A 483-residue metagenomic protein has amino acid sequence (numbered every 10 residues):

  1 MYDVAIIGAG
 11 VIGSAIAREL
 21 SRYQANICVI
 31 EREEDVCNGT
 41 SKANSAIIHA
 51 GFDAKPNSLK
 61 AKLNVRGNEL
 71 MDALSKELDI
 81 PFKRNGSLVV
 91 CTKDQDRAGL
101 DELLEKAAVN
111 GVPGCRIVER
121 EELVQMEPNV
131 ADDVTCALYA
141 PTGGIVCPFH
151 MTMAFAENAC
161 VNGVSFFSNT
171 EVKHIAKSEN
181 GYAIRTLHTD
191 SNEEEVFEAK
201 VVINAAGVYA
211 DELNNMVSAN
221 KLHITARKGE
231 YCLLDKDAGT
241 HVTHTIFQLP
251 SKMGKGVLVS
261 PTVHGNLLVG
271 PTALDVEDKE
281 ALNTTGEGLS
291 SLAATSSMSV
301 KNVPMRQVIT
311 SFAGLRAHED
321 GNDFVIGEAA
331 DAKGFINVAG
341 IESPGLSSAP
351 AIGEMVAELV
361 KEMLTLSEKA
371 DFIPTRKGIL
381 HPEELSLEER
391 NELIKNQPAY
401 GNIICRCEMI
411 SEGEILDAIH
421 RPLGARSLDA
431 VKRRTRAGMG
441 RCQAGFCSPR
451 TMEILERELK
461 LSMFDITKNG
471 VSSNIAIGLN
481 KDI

Functional and structural regions predicted by a protein language model:
Y2-V29: N-terminal Rossmann-like FAD-binding beta1-loop-alpha1 element of flavoenzymes
A15, I175-G270, L274-N283, A294 (+2 more regions): Flavin-dependent oxidoreductases
R22-K42: Glycine-rich FAD pyrophosphate-binding loop
A46-M126, G256-V257: Dinucleotide-binding Rossmann-like beta1-alpha1 core, especially the glycine-rich loop that anchors the ADP
K62-V65, V90-G99, Y139-E157, F167 (+3 more regions): Short beta-strand to alpha-helix junction loop
Y139-K200: Helical element adjacent to the flavin cofactor pocket in flavoenzyme catalytic cores
G254, V263-H264, D275, E280-I403 (+3 more regions): C-terminal catalytic lobe of FAD-dependent flavoproteins
E280, S411-P422, G445-M463: Iron-sulfur (Fe-S) cluster-binding segments and ferredoxin-like electron-carrier domains, especially [2Fe-2S]
